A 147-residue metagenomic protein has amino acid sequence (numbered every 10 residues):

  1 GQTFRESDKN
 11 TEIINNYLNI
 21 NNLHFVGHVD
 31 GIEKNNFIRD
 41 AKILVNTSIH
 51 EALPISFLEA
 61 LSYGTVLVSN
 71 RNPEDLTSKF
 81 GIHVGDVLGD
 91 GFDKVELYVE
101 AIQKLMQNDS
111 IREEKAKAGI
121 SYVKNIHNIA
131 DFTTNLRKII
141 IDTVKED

Functional and structural regions predicted by a protein language model:
T11-V29: Nucleotide-activated donor-binding/catalytic signature segment of Leloir-type glycosyltransferases, i.e., the conserved
N35, L58-S62, P73-L76: Short alpha-helical segment that forms part of, or immediately flanks, the ligand-binding pocket in carbohydrate-active
N36-A41: Short alpha-helical donor nucleotide-sugar binding micro-motif in glycosyltransferases
L44-V45: A short hydrophobic beta-strand element within the catalytic core of glycosyltransferases that build diverse glycans
I49: Aromatic "clamp/platform" in nucleotide-sugar-dependent glycosyltransferases that forms part of the donor/acceptor
V66-N70: Short hydrophobic beta-strand element within catalytic cores of glycosyltransferases and related nucleotide-activated
L76-Q103: Change "using UDP/GDP/dTDP sugars" to "using nucleotide sugars
Q107-I141: A charged, aromatic-enriched C-terminal amphipathic alpha-helix characteristic of glycosyltransferases across folds
